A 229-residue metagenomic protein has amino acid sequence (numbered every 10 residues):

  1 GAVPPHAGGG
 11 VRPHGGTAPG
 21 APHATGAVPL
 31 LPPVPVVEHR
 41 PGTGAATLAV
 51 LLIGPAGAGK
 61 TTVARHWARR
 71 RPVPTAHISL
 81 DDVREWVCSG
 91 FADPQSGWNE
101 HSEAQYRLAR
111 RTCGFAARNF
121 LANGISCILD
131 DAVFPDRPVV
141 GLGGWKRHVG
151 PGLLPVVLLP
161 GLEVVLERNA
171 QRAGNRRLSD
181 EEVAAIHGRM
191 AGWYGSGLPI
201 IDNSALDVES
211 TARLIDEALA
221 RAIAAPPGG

Functional and structural regions predicted by a protein language model:
G1-E38, A222-A224, G229: Long, basic/Gly/Ser/Thr-rich N-terminal segments that mediate initial subcellular attachment or targeting
L52: Hydrophobic anchor at the beta1->P-loop junction of P-loop NTPases
G57: Walker A (P-loop) phosphate-binding loop of P-loop NTPases
K60: Conserved lysine of the Walker
R65-L108: Conserved substrate/cofactor phosphate-moiety recognition/catalytic segment in nucleotide-dependent phosphotransferases
A104-G150: Glycine-rich phosphate-binding loop used to anchor ATP phosphates in small-molecule kinases, encompassing both
V149-N169, I201: Conserved phosphate-donor/acceptor-positioning beta-strand/loop module used by diverse small-molecule
G174-L214, G229: Small-molecule kinase domains that catalyze NTP-dependent phosphoryl transfer to phosphate-bearing small molecules
